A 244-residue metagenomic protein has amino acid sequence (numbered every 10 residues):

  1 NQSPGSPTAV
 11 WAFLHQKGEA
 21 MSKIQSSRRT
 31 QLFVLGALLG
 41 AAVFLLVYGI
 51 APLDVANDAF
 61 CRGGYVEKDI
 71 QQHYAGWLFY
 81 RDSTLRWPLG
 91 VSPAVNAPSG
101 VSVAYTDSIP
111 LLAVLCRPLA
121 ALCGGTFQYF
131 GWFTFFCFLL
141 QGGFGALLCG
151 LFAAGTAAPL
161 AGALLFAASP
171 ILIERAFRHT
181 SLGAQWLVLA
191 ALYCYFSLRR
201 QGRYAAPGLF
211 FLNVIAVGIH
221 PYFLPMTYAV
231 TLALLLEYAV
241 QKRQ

Functional and structural regions predicted by a protein language model:
N1-Q2, A12: Non-catalytic nucleic-acid-binding interfaces of large nucleic-acid enzymes and RNP effectors
S3-P7: Short linear segments in intrinsically disordered or otherwise low-structure-confidence regions
T8-A56: Start-transfer (signal-anchor) and selected internal transmembrane alpha helices of multi-pass inner/ER membrane
S27-L32, R203-P207, Q241-Q244: Membrane-interfacial entry segments at the cytosolic side of transmembrane helices
L32-G36, A51-P52, A59, I219-A233: Alpha-helical transmembrane segments and their immediate interhelical/interface regions in integral membrane proteins
V43-Q141, S169-I173, H179-A184: Membrane-interface coil-to-helix junctions
I109-A113, G155, G202: Coil-to-alpha-helix initiation sites in intrinsically disordered, low-complexity, charged segments
T134-L151, A157-R199, A205-A239: Membrane-embedded helix bundles of polyisoprenyl
